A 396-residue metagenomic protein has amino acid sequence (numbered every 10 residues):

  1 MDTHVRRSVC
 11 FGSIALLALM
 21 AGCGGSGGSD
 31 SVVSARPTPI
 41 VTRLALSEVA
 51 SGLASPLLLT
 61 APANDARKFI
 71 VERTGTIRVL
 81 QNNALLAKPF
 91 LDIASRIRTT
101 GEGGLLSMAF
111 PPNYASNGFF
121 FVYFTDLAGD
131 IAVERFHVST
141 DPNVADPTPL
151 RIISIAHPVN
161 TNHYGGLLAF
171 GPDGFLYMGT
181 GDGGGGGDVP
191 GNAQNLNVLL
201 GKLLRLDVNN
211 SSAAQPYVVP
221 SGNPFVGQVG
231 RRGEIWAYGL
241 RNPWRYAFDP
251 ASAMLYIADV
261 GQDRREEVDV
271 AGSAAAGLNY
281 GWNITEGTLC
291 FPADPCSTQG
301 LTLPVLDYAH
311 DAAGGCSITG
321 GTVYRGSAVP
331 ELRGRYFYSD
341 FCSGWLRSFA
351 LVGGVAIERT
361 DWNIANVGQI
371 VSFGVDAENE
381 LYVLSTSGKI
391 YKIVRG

Functional and structural regions predicted by a protein language model:
D2-G12: Bacterial N-terminal signal peptides that target proteins for export
I14, S26-S29, Q194: …; additionally, a secondary subgroup of soluble metalloenzymes is captured
M20-G22: C-terminal motif of bacterial Sec signal peptides marking the signal peptidase cleavage site
G25-G28, R36-G187, R245-F248, A253-R265 (+2 more regions): Acidic, Gly/Ser/Thr-rich repeat motifs that build Ca2+-stabilized beta-propeller blades
S47-E48, L86-A94, V144-S154, Q215-P224 (+2 more regions): Beta-propeller fold detector
V71-T74, G103-L105, N113, D182-R359 (+1 more regions): Beta-propeller domain segments
A356-A377: Conserved blade-ending motifs and adjacent loop-strand segments that build the rim/top face of beta-propeller domains
